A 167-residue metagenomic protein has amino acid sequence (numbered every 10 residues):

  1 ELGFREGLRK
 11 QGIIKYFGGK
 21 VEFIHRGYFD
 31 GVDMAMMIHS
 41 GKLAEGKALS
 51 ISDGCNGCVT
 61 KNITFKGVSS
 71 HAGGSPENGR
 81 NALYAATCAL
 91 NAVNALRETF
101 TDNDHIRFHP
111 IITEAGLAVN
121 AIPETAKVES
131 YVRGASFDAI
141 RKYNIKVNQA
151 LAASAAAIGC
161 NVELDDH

Functional and structural regions predicted by a protein language model:
E1-H109, G116-A121: Histidine/acidic-residue-rich, glycine-tolerant segments that coordinate divalent metal ions
T87-H167: Metal-dependent amide/peptide-bond hydrolase catalytic core, centered on the "pita-bread" metallohydrolase fold
